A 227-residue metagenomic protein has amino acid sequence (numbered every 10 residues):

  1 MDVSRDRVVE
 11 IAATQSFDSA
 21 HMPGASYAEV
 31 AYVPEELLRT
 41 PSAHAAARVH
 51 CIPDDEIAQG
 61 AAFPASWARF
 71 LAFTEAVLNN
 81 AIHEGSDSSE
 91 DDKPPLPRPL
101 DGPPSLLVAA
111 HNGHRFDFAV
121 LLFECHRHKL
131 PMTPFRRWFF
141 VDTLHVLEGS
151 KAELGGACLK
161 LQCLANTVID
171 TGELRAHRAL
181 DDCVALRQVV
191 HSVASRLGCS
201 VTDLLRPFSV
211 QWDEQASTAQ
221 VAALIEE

Functional and structural regions predicted by a protein language model:
M1-L122, P134, C158-I169, H177: Conserved non-catalytic scaffold segment of RNase H-like nuclease domains
D117, D142, D182: Acidic active-site catalytic centers that drive phospho-/nucleotidyl reactions and related ester hydrolyses
V120, R127, H145, V184-A185: Hydrophobic side chains within alpha-helical segments
E124-H128, G149, T167, V189-R196: Active-site catalytic microenvironments for nucleophilic, acid-base chemistry
H126-R136: A mobile, often basic/glycine-rich helix-loop segment that functions as the active-site lid/recognition loop
F140-G156: Short alpha-helix plus adjacent loop in nuclease-associated cores
L180, V184-E227: Acidic two-metal-ion nuclease catalytic site recognized across multiple nuclease folds, prominently DnaQ/RNase D-T
